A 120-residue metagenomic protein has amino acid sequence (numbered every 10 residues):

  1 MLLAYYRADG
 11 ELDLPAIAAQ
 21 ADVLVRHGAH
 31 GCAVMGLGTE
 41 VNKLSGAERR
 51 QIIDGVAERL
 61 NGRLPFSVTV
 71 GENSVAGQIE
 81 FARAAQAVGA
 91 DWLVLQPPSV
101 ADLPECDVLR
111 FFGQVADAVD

Functional and structural regions predicted by a protein language model:
L2-D120: Active-site beta->alpha loop and helix N-cap motifs at the rims of alpha/beta catalytic domains
